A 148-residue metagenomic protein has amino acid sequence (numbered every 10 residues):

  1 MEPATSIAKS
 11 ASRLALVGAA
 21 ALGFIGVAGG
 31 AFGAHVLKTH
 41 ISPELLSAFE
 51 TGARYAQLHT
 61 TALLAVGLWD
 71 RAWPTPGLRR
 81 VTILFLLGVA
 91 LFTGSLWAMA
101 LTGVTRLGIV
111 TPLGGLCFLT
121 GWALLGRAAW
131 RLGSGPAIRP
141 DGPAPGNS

Functional and structural regions predicted by a protein language model:
M1-S148: Polytopic transmembrane helical bundles with strong interfacial aromatic enrichment
